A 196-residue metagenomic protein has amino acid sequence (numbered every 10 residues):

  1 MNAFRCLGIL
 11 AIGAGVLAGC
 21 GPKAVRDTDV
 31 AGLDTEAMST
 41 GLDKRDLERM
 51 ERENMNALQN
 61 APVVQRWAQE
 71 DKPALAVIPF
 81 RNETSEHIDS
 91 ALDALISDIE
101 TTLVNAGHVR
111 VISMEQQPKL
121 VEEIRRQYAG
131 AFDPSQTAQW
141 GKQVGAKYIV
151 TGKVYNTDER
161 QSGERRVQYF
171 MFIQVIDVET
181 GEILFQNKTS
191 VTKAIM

Functional and structural regions predicted by a protein language model:
M1-G8: Bacterial N-terminal signal peptides that target proteins for export
A11-A14: Alpha-helical transmembrane segments
V16-G19: C-terminal motif of bacterial Sec signal peptides marking the signal peptidase cleavage site
G21-D27, Y148-I195: Amphipathic beta-strand/beta-sheet edge segments enriched in Tyr/Trp
G21-H108, I195-M196: A structural "domain/chain start" motif
A68-E70, G145, E164-R166: Short coil/turn motifs at beta-sheet boundaries
L92, I96-S97, V111-Q161: Short, solvent-exposed, polar/charged sequence segments at loop or secondary-structure edges
R110-V111, Q186: Intrinsically disordered, low-complexity linear regions
